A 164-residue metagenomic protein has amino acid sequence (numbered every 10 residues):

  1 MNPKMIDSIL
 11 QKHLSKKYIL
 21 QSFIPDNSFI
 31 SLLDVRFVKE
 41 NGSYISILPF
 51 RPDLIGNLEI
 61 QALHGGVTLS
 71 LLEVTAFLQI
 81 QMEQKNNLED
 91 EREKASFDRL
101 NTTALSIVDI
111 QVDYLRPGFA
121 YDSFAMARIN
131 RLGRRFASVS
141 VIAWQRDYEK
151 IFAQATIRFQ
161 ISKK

Functional and structural regions predicted by a protein language model:
M1-K164: Terminal targeting signals and extreme-terminal segments of soluble enzymes
